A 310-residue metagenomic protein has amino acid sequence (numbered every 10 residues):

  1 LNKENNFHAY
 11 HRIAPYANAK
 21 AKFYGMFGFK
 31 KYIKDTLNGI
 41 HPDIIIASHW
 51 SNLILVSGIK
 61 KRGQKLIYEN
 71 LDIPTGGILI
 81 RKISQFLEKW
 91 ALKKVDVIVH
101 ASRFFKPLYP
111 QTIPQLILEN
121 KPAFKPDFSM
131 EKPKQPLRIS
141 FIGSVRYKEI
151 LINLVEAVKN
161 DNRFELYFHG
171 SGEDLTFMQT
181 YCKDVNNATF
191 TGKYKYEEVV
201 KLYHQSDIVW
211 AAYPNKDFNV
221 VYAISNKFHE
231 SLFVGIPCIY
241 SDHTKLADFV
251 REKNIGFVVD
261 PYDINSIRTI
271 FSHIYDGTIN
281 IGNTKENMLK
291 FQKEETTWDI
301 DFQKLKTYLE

Functional and structural regions predicted by a protein language model:
L1-G25, T36, F105-L108, Q115-I117 (+2 more regions): N-terminal strand-loop element at the rim of the active site of nucleotide-sugar-dependent glycosyltransferases
M26-K30, I44-R62, Y68, R103 (+1 more regions): An aromatic- and histidine-rich active-site surface loop
K30-D35, I54, Y68, I73-P74 (+1 more regions): Membrane-proximal helix-turn-helix segments that form the acceptor-binding/catalytic region of lipid-linked
T75, E88-S129: Donor nucleotide-sugar binding/catalytic pocket of nucleotide-sugar-dependent glycosyltransferases
V99, S129-E149, L154-V158, L166-Y167: Conserved donor-binding/catalytic core segment of Leloir-type glycosyltransferases
E149, K195-L202, V209-H229, I239-D248: Nucleotide-sugar-dependent
T176-Q205: Nucleotide-activated donor-binding/catalytic signature segment of Leloir-type glycosyltransferases, i.e., the conserved
Y262-N265, T278-L309: A charged, aromatic-enriched C-terminal amphipathic alpha-helix characteristic of glycosyltransferases across folds
